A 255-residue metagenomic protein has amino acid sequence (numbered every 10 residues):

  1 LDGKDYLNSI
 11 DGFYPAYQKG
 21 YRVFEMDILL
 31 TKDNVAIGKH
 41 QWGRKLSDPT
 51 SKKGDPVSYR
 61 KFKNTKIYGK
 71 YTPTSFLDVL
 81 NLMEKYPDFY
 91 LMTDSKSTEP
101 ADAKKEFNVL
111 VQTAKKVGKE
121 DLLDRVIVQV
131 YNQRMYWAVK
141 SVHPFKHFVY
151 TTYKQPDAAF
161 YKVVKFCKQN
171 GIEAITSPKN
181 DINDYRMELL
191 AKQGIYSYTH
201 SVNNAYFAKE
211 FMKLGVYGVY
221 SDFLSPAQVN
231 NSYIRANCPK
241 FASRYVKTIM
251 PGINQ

Functional and structural regions predicted by a protein language model:
L1-Q255: Phosphate-group recognition and catalysis centered on beta-loop-alpha active-site segments
